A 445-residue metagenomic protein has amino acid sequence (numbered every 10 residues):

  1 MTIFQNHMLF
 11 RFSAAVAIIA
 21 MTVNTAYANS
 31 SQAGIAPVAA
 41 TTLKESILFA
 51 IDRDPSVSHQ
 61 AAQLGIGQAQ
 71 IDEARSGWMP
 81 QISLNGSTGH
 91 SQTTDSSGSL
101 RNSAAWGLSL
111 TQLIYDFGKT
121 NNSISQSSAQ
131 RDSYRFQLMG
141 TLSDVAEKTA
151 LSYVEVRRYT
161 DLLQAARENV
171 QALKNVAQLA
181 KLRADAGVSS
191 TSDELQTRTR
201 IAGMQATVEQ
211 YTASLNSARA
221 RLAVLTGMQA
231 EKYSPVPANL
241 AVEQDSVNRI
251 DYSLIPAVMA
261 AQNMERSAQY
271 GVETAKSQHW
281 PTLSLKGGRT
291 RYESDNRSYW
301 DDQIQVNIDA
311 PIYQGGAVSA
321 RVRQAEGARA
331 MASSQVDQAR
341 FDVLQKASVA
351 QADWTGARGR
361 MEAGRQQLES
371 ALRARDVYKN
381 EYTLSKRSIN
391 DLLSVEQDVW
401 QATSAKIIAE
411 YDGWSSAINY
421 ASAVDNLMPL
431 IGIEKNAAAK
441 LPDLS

Functional and structural regions predicted by a protein language model:
T2, T141-L254, A350-D353, A357 (+1 more regions): Periplasmic alpha-helical coiled-coil/stalk elements that build and connect Gram-negative outer-membrane
T2-F4, M8, Y27, I35-A36 (+1 more regions): Acidic, low-complexity, intrinsically disordered peripheral segments
S13-N24: Bacterial N-terminal signal peptides
A28-S83, T226-Q269, E273, I312 (+4 more regions): Bacterial Sec-pathway N-terminal export signals of envelope proteins
T42, Q81-T141, M259-R340, K346: Small/polar-residue-enriched beta-strand and adjacent coil segments characteristic of outer-membrane beta-barrel
H59-A74, T141, V145-E168, N175 (+6 more regions): Amphipathic alpha-helical coiled-coil segments
G89, D95, R101-N102, A206-E209 (+6 more regions): Outer-membrane beta-barrel domain signature
